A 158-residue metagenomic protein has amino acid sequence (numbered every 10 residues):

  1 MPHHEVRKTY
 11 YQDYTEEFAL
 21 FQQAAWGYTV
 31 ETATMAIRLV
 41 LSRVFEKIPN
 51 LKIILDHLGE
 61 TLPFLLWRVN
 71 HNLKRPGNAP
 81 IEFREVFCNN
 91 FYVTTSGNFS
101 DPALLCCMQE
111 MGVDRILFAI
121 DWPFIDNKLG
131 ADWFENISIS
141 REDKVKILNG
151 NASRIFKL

Functional and structural regions predicted by a protein language model:
M1-E85, P102-D114: Histidine/acidic residue-rich metal-binding segments in metalloenzymes
H4, D121-W122: Active-site metal-binding loops of divalent metal-dependent hydrolases
Q23, A119-D121: Generic secondary-structure boundary/loop-capping signal
Y28-T32, T95, D143: Short, surface-exposed alpha-helical recognition segments that flank or form part of ligand/macromolecule-binding
S42-R43, L51, T61, Y92-T94 (+2 more regions): Mid-to-C-terminal alpha-helical segments outside catalytic/metal-binding sites
R84-N98: His/Asp/Glu-enriched short active-site or ligand-binding loop at hydrolase and phosphoryl-transfer sites
